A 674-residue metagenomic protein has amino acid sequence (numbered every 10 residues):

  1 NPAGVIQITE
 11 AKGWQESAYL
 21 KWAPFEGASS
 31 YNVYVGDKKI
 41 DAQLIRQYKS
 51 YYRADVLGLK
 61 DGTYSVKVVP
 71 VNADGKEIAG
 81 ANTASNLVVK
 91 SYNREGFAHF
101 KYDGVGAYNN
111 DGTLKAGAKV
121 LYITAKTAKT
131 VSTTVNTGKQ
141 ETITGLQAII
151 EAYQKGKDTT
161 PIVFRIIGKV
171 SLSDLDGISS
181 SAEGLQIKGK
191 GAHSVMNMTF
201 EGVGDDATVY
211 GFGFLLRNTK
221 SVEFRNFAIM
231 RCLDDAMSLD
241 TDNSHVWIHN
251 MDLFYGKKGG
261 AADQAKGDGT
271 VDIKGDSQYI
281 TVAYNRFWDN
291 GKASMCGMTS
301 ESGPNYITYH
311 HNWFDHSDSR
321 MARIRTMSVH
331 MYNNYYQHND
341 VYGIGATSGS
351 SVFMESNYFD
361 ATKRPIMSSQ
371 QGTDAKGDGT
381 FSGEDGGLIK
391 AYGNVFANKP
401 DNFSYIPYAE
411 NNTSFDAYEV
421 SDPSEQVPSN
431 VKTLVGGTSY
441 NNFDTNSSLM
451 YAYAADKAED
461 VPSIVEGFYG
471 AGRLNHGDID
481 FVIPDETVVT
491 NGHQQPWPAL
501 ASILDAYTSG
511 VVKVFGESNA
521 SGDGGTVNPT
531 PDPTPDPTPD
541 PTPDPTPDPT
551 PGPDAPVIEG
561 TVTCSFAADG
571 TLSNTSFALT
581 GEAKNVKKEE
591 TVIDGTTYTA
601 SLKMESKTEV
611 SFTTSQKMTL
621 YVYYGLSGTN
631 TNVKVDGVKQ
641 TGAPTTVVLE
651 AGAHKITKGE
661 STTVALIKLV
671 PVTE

Functional and structural regions predicted by a protein language model:
A3, Q7-T9, G13-K21, E26-S30 (+8 more regions): Long, contiguous C-terminal flanking segments immediately downstream of a protein's structured core
E16-L20, T608-V610, M618-L620: Structural beta-strand segments of beta-rich domains
L185-H193, F212-N218, D235-D242, G260-A262 (+7 more regions): Glycine-rich beta-solenoid repeat tracts in large extracellular/virion proteins
M196-D206, K220-R231, N243-G259, G269-T270 (+5 more regions): Right-handed parallel beta-helix
A520-I558: Ser/Thr/Gly/Pro-rich low-complexity, disordered linker/stalk segments of secreted and cell-surface proteins
A555-K607, T673: Glycan-recognition and processing domains
V592-Q616, N630, A643-T645, T662-L666: Short beta-strands within extracellular/lumenal beta-sheet-rich domains
Y624, G628-K639: Short, surface-exposed beta-strand/strand-loop-strand elements in extracellular ectodomains
